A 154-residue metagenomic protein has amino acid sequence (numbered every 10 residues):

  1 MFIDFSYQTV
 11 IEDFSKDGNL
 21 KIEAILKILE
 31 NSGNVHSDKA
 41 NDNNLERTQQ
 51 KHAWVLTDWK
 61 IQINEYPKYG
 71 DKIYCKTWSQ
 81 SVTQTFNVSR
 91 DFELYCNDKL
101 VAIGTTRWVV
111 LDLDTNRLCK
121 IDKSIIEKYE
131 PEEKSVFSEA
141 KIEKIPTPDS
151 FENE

Functional and structural regions predicted by a protein language model:
M1-L56, I103-T105, D112-E154: Hot-dog-fold acyl-thioester-processing enzymes
I11, D91-E93, W108: Generic short beta-strand
K60-N97: Hydrophobic beta-sheet segments that form the core/acyl-binding groove of ACP/CoA-dependent acyl-chain-processing
K99-V101: Glycine-rich phosphate/pyrophosphate-binding loop shared by adenosine-nucleotide-utilizing enzymes
